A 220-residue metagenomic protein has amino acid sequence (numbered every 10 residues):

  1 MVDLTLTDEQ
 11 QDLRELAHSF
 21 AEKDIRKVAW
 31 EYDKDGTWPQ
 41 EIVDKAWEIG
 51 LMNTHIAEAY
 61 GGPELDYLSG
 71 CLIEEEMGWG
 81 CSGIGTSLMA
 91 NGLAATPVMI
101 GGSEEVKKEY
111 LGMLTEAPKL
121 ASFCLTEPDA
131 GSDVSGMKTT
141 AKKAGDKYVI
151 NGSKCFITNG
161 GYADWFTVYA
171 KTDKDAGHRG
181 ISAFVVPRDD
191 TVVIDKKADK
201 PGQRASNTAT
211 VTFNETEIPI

Functional and structural regions predicted by a protein language model:
M1-T86, E109, M113-E116: Amphipathic, small/basic residue-rich leader segments at the start of a protein or domain
Q10, A21, G50, A57 (+8 more regions): Buried hydrophobic positions in well-ordered alpha/beta secondary-structure cores of metabolic enzymes
E76, G80-G83, I100-E127, K143-Y148: FAD-binding glycine-rich core of flavoenzymes that anchor FAD
G85-E105, G131-V134: N-terminal glycine-rich flavin-associated loop
S87-L88, L114, D129-S132, F156-N159 (+2 more regions): Short Gly/Pro-enriched turn/cap motifs at secondary-structure boundaries
D133-N151: Cytochrome P450 C-terminal beta-domain/meander region
G136, D190-I220: Flexible, small-/acidic-enriched active-site or ligand-binding loops
K147-V193: A short core secondary-structure module
